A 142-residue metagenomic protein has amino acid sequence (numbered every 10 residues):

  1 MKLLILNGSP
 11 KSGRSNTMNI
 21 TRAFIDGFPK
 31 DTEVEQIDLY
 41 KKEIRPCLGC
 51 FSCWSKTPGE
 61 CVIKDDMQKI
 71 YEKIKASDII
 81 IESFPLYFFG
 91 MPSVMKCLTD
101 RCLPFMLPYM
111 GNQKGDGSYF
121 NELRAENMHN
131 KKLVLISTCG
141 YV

Functional and structural regions predicted by a protein language model:
M1-N112: N-terminal beta1-alpha1-beta2 submodule of the flavodoxin-like/Rossmannoid cofactor-binding fold
L107-V142: Short, glycine-/small-residue-rich phosphate/pyrophosphate-handling segment
